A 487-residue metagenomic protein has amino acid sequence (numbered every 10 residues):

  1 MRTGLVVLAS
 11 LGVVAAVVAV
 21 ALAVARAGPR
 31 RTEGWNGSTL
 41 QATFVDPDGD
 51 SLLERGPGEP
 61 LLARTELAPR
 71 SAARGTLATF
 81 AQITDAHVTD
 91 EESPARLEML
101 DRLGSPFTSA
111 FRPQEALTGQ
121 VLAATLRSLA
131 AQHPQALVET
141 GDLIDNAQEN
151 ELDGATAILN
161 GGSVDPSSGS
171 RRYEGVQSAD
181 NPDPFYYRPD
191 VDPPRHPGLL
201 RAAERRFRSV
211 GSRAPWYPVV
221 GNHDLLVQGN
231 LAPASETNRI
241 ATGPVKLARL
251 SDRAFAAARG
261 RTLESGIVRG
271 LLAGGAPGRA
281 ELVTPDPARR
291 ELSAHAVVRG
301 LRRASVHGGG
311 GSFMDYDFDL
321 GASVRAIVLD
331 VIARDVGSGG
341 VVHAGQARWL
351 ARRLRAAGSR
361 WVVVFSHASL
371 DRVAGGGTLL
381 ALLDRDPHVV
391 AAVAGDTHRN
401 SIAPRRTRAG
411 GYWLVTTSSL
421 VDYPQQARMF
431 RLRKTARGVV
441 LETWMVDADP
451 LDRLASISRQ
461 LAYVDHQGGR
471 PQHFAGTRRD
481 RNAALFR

Functional and structural regions predicted by a protein language model:
M1-V14: N-terminal Sec-pathway targeting helices
V24-A130, Q135-A136, S178-L200, P218 (+3 more regions): Metal-dependent phosphoesterase/phosphodiesterase active-site architecture
D85, G141-D142, G221-N222, H367 (+1 more regions): Active-site glycine-centered loops adjacent to acidic/histidine catalytic or metal-binding residues that shape
Q135-A136, L143, S209, P215-Y217: Long, charge-dense tracts
E139-D142, V164-D183, G198-F207: Surface-exposed patches in mature extracellular/periplasmic domains of secreted proteins
E139-N160, R201-A203, V227-A241, V373-G377 (+1 more regions): Metal-dependent catalytic neighborhoods of phosphoester/phosphodiester hydrolases
P197-R213, G375-H388: Catalytic-core regions built around general acid/base machinery
A333-R348, R352-A394: Active-site-proximal segments of metal-dependent phosphoesterases and phosphodiesterases across multiple
